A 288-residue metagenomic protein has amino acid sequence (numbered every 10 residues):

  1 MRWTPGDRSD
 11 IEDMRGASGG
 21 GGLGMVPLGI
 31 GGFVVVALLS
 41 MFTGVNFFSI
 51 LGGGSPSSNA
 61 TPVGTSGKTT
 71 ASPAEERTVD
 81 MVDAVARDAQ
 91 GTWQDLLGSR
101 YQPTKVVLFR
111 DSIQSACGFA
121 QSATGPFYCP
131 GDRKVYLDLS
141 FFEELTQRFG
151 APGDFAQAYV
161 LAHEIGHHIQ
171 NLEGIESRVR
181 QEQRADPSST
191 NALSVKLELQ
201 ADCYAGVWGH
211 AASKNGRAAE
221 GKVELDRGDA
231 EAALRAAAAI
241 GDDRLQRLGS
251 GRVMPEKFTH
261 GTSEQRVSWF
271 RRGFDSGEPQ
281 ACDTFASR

Functional and structural regions predicted by a protein language model:
M1-K68: Long amphipathic alpha-helical segments used for membrane anchoring, targeting, substrate engagement, or oligomerization
V26-L28, V107, V135-D138, H168 (+2 more regions): Structural recognition of the beta-strand scaffold that forms the well-ordered cores of secreted hydrolase catalytic
L38, W93, L137, A156-L172 (+2 more regions): Active-site recognition of the HExxH zinc-binding catalytic motif
F48, S112-D138: Catalytic zinc-binding patch centered on the HExxH motif and its immediate surroundings that defines zinc-dependent
E76, D80-Y101, K196-L245: Short helix/loop segments within enzyme catalytic domains that coordinate or immediately flank catalytic cofactors
F141-Y159, S189-V195: Short pre-active-site segment immediately N-terminal to the catalytic Zn-binding motif
N171-E198: Post-HEXXH active-site segment of zinc metalloproteases
A239-R288: Pan-zinc metallopeptidase signature
